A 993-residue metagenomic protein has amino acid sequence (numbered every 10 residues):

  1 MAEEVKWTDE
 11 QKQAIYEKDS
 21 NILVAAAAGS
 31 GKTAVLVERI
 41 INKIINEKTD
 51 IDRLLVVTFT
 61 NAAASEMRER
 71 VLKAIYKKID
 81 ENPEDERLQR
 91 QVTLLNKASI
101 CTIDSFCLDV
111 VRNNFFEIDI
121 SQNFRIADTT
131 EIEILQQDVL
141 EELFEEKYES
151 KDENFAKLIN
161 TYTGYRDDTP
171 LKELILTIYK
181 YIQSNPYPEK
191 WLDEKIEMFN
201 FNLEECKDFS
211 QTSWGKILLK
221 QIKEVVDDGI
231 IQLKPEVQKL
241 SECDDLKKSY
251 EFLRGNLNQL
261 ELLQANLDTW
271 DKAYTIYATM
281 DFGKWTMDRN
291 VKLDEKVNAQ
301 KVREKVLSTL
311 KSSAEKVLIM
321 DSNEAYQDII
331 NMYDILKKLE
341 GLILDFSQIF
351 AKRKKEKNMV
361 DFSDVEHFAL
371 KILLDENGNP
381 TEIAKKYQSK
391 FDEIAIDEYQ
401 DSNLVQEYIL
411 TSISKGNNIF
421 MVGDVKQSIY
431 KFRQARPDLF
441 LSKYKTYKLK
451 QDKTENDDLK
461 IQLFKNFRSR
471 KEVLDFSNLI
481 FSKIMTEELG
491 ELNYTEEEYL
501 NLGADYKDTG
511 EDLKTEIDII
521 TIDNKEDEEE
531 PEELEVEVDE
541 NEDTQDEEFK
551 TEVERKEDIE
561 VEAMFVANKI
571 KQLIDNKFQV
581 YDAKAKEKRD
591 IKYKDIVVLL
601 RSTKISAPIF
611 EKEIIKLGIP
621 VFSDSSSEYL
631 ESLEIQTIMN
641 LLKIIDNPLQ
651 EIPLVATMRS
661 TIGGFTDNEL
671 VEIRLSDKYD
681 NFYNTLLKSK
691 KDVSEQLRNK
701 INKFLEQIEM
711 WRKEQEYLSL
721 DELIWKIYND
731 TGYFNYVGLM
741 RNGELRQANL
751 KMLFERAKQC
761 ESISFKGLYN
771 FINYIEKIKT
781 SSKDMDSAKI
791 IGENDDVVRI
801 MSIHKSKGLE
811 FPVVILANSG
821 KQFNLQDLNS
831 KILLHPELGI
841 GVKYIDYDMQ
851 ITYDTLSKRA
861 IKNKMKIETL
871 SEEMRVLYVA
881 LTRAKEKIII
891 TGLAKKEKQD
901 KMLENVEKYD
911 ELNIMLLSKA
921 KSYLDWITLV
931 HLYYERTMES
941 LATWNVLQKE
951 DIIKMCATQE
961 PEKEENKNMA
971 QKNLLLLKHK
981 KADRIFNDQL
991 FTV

Functional and structural regions predicted by a protein language model:
M1-E69, Q122, D128-T130, D138 (+18 more regions): Conserved motor-region signature of P-loop NTPase helicases/translocases
M1-S30, A34-R39, L260-P380, N417 (+4 more regions): N-terminal accessory segments
K6, D19-N21, T58-A62, L72-T269 (+4 more regions): Conserved ATP-dependent motor core of P-loop NTPases, especially the RecA-like helicase ATPase domain
R53, K172-V360, D457-D458, M564-F565 (+10 more regions): Conserved ATP-driven helicase/translocase motor core recognized via long, highly charged RecA-like/P-loop NTPase domain
L95-L108, N160-S184, L339-D345, V360-L373 (+7 more regions): Core structural elements
C101-C107, L339-D392, V405-Q406, A563-K586: Conserved helicase/translocase P-loop NTPase motor core
I118, G820-S830: Cytochrome P450 core scaffold surrounding the K-helix E-X-X-R motif and the conserved "meander" helix-loop region
Q826-I867: Conserved catalytic motifs of ABC-family nucleotide-binding domains
